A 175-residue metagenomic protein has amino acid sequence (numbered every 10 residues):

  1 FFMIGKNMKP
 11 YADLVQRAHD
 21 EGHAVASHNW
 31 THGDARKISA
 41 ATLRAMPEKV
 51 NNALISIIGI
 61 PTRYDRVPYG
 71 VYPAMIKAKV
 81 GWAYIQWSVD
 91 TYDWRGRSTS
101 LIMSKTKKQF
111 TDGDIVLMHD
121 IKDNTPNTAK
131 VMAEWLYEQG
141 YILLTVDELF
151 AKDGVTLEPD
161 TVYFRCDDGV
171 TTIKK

Functional and structural regions predicted by a protein language model:
F1-M3, A24-N29, R63-V67, A83-S88 (+2 more regions): Structural recognition of the beta-strand scaffold that forms the well-ordered cores of secreted hydrolase catalytic
F1-S56, I60-P61, A151: Active-site beta->alpha N-cap acidic-glycine motif
F1-Y11, E21, R95, I102-H119 (+1 more regions): Accessory recognition modules or surfaces
F2-Y11, D34-S39, R66-Y72, Y92-R97 (+1 more regions): Acidic-and-aromatic substrate-binding clefts and catalytic sites of carbohydrate-active enzymes
M8-K9, N124-K175: C-terminal domain-boundary segment and adjacent tail
P10-D13, T42-A45, K49, A53 (+5 more regions): Extracytoplasmic/secreted proteins, especially bacterial periplasmic and envelope-associated proteins
V15-A18, K77, Q109, L136: Generic structural signal for hydrophobic
V71, I76-Q109, Y141-K152: His/Asp/Glu-enriched short active-site or ligand-binding loop at hydrolase and phosphoryl-transfer sites
